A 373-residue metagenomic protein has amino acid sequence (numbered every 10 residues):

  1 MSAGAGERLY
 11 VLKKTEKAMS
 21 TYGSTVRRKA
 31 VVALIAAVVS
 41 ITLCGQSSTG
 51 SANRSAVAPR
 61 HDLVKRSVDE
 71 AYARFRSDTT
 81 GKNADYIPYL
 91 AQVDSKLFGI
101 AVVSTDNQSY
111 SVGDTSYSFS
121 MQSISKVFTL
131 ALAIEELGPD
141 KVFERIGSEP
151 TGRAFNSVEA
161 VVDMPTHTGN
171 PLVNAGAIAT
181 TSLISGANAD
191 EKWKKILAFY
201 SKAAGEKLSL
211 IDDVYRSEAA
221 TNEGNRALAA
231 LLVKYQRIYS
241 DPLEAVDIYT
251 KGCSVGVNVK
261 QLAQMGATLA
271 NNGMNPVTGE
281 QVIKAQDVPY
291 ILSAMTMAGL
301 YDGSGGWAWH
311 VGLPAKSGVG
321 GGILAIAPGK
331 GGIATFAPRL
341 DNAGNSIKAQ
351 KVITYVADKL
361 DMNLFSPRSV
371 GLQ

Functional and structural regions predicted by a protein language model:
K17-A33: Bacterial N-terminal signal peptides that target proteins for export
V32-T42: Bacterial N-terminal signal peptides
I41-S55: Bacterial Sec-dependent signal peptides at the C-terminal "C-region" and cleavage site
N53-V57, N271-Q373: Structured C-terminal helix/loop/strand segments within mature extracytoplasmic catalytic/sensor domains
A56-E70, R74, D78-T80, A133-G252: Active-site-adjacent helix/loop patches that line small-molecule binding or acyl-intermediate pockets
R76-V112, G322-A325: A short, well-structured edge-of-sheet supersecondary motif
N107, F119-F143, M265, I333: Active-site SXXK
A219-N222, A230-Y290, D341-S346: Penicillin-binding protein/beta-lactamase superfamily catalytic region
